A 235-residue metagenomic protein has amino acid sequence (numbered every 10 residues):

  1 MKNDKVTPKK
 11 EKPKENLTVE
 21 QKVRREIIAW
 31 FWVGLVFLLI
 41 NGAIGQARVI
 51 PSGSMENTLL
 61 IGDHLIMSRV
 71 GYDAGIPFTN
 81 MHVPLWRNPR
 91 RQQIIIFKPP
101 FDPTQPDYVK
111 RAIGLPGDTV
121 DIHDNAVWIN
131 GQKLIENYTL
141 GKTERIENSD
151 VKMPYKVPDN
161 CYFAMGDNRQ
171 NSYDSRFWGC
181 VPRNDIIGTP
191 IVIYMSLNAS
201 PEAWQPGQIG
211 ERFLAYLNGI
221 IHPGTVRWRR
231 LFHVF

Functional and structural regions predicted by a protein language model:
K2-E26, A43-V49, S54-F235: Soluble "head" domains of membrane/secretory-pathway proteins
I28-A43: Hydrophobic membrane-insertion alpha-helices, especially the h-region of bacterial N-terminal signal peptides
